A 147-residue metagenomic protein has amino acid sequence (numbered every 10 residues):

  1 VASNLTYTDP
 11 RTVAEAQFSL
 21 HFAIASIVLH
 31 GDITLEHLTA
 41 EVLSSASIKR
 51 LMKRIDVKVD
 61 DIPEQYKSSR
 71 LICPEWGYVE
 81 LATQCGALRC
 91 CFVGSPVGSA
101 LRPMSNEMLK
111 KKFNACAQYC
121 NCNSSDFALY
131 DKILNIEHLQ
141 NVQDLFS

Functional and structural regions predicted by a protein language model:
V1-S147: Terminal-appendage/accessory-domain detector
